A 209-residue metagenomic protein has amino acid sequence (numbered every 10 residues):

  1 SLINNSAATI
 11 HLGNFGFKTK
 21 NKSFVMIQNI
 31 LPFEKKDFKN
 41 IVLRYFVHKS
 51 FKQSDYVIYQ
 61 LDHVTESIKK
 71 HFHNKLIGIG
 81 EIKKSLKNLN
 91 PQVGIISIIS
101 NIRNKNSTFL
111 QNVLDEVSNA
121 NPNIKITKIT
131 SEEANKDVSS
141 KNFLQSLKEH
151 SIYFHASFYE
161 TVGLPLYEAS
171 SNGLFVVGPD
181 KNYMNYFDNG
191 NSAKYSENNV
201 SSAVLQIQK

Functional and structural regions predicted by a protein language model:
F38-V57: Membrane-proximal helix-turn-helix segments that form the acceptor-binding/catalytic region of lipid-linked
K52-L76: A short, active-site helix/loop in glycosyltransferases that binds the activated sugar's phosphate group
I77-N88, N101, S131-E133, N182: Short beta-strand->alpha-helix junction loop in the catalytic core of nucleotide-activated group-transfer enzymes
N88-K105, Q111-L114: Conserved donor-binding/catalytic core segment of Leloir-type glycosyltransferases
L144, Y167-S171, N185: Short alpha-helical segment that forms part of, or immediately flanks, the ligand-binding pocket in carbohydrate-active
F158: Aromatic "clamp/platform" in nucleotide-sugar-dependent glycosyltransferases that forms part of the donor/acceptor
L174-G178: Short hydrophobic beta-strand element within catalytic cores of glycosyltransferases and related nucleotide-activated
N189-V200, Q208: Conserved acidic donor-binding segment of nucleotide-sugar-dependent glycosyltransferases
